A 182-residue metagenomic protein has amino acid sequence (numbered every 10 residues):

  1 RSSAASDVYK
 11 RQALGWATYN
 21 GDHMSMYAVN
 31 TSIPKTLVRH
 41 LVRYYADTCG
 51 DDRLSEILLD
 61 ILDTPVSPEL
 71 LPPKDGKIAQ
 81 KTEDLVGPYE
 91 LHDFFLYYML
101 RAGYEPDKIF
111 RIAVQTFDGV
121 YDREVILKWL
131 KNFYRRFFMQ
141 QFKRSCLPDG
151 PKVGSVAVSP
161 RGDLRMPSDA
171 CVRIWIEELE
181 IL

Functional and structural regions predicted by a protein language model:
R1-A5, Y9: Single conserved hydrophobic/aromatic residue that forms the stacking wall/gate of nucleotide- or nucleobase-binding
K10-L14, P68-L70: Flexible loop/turn segments at secondary-structure boundaries
A13-A17, R39, G50-S55, P106-F110 (+1 more regions): Extended hydrophobic-aromatic, low-complexity segments
G15-I33: A mobile, often basic/glycine-rich helix-loop segment that functions as the active-site lid/recognition loop
H23-M26, T64-P65, P73-L182: Peripheral terminal appendages
S32-T48: Short, flexible loop segments at boundaries between secondary-structure elements
H40-R43, L59, D63, Y97: Generic alpha-helical structural context detector
T48-S67: Long, low-complexity, charged/polar intrinsically disordered regions in eukaryotic proteins
